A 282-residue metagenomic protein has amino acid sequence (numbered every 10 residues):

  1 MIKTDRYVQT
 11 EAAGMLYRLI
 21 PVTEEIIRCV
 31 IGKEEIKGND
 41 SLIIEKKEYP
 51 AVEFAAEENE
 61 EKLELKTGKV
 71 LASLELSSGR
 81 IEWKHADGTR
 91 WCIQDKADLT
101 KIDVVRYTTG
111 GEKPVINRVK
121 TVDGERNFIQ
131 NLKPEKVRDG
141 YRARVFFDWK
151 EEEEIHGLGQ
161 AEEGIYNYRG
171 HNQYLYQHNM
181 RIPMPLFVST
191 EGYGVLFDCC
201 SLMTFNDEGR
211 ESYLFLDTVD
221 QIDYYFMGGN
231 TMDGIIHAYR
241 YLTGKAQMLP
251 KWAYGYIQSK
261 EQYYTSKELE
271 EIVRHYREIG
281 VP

Functional and structural regions predicted by a protein language model:
M1-A253, Q258-R274: N-terminal accessory segment at the very beginning of proteins
E278-P282: Short, intrinsically disordered, charge-balanced linker/junction segments flanking boundaries in proteins
